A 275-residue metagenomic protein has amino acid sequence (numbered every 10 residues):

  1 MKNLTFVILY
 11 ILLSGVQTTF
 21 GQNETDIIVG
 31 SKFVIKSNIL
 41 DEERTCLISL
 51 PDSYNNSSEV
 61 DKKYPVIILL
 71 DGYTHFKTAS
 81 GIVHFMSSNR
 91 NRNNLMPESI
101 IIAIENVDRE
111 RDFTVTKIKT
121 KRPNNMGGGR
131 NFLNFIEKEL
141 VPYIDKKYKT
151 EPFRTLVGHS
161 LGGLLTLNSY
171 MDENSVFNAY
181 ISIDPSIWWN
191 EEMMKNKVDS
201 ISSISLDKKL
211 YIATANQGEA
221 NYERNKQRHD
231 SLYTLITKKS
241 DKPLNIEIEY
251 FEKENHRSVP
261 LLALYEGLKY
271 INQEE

Functional and structural regions predicted by a protein language model:
M1-T25: Bacterial Sec-dependent N-terminal signal peptides
T19-Y64: A domain-start/cap signature at the N-terminus of enzymes
L69-T74, D145, Y170-M171, A179-P185 (+2 more regions): Cell-envelope and extracellular/periplasmic
Y73-L133: Active-site machinery of serine-nucleophile hydrolases
V83-H84, G163-N174: Short glycine-enriched nucleophile-adjacent loop and the immediately C-terminal alpha-helix near the catalytic center
V115-S160: Gly/Ser-rich "nucleophile elbow"/oxyanion-hole loop immediately N-terminal to the catalytic nucleophile in hydrolases
D172-S203: Mobile cap/lid helix-loop segments that gate and shape the active-site cleft of serine hydrolases
A213, G218, R224-Y233, T237-E275: C-terminal catalytic histidine-bearing segment of alpha/beta-hydrolase fold enzymes
